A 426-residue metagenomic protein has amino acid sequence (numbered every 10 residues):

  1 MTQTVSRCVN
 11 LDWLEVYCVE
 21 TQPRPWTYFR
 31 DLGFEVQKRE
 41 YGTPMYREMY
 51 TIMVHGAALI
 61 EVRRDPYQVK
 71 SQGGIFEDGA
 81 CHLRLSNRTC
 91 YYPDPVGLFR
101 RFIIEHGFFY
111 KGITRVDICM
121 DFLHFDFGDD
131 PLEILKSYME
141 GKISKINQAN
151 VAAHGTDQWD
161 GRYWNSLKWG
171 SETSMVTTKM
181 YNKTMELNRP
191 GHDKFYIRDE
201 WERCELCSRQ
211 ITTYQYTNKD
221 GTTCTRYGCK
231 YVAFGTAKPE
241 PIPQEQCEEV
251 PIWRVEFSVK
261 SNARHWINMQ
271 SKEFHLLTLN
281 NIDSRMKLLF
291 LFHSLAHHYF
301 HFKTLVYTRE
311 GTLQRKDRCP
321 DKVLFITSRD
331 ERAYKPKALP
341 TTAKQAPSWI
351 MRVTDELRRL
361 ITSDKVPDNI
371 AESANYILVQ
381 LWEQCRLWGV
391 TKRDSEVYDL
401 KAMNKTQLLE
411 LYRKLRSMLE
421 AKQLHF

Functional and structural regions predicted by a protein language model:
M1-P340, W349-F426: Structured, helix-rich domain cores that form ligand/interaction pockets
